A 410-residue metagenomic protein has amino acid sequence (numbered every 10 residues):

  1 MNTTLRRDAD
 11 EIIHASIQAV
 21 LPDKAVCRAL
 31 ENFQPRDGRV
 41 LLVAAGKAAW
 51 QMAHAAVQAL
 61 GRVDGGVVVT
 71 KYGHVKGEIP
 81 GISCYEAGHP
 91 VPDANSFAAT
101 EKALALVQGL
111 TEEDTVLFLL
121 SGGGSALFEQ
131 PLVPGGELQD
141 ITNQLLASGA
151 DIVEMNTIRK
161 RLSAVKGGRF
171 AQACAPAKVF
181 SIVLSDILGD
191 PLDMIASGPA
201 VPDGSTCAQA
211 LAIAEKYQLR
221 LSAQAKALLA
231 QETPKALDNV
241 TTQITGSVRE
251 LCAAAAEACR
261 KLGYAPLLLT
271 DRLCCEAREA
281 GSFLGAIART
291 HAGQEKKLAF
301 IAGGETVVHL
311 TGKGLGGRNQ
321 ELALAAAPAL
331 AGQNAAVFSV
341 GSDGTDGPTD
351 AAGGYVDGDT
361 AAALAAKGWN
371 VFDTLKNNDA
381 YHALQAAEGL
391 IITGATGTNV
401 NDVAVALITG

Functional and structural regions predicted by a protein language model:
M1-V43, Q51-M52: An N-terminal, well-structured beta->alpha segment
V43-A45, V67-T70, L117-G122, S181-I187 (+3 more regions): Short beta-strand segments
A55-G65, I79-C84, L104-Q108, P131-Q144 (+4 more regions): A glycine- and small-aliphatic-rich helix-loop capping segment at beta-alpha/alpha-beta transitions that lines
K71-E112, E154, I158-R159: Glycine-rich oxoanion-binding loops at beta->alpha junctions
P134-R220: Internal gly/pro-rich beta-alpha loop/helix module that stabilizes soluble enzyme cofactors or their anionic handles
A177-F180, P202-F283, I287: Accessory alpha-helical/coil subdomains and C-terminal extensions that flank or cap enzyme catalytic cores
G263-S339, G347-P348: Active-site segments that bind and position negatively charged phosphate/pyrophosphate groups
L324-G410: Internal helix-turn-beta structural module
